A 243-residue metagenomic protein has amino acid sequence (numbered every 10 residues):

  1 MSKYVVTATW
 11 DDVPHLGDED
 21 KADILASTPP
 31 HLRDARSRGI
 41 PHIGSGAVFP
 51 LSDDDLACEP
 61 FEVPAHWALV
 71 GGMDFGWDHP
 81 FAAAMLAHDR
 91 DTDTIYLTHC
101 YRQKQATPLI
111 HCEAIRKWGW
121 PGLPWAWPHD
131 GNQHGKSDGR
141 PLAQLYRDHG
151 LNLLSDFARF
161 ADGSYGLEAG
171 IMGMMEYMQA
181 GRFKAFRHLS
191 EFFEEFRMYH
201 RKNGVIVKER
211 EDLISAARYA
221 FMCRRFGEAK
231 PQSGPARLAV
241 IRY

Functional and structural regions predicted by a protein language model:
M1-D18: Replace "adjacent to P-loop NTPase cores in ATP/GTP-dependent enzymes" with "adjacent to NTP-binding cores
Y4-V6, G71, A126: Hydrophobic/aromatic beta-strand patches that form the interior of the parallel beta-sheet core in alpha/beta enzyme
V13-M73: ATPase catalytic-site recognition across NTP-hydrolyzing enzymes
W77: Short, glycine/acidic-enriched loop or turn micro-motifs at the edges of active sites
F81-L86: Short beta-strand scaffold segments in enzyme catalytic cores
A87-D91: Short loop/turn segments immediately following beta-strands, especially the blade-tip and inter-blade linker loops
T92-I206, G227-Y243: Mg2+-dependent endonuclease catalytic cores in nucleic-acid-processing enzymes, primarily RNase H-like
